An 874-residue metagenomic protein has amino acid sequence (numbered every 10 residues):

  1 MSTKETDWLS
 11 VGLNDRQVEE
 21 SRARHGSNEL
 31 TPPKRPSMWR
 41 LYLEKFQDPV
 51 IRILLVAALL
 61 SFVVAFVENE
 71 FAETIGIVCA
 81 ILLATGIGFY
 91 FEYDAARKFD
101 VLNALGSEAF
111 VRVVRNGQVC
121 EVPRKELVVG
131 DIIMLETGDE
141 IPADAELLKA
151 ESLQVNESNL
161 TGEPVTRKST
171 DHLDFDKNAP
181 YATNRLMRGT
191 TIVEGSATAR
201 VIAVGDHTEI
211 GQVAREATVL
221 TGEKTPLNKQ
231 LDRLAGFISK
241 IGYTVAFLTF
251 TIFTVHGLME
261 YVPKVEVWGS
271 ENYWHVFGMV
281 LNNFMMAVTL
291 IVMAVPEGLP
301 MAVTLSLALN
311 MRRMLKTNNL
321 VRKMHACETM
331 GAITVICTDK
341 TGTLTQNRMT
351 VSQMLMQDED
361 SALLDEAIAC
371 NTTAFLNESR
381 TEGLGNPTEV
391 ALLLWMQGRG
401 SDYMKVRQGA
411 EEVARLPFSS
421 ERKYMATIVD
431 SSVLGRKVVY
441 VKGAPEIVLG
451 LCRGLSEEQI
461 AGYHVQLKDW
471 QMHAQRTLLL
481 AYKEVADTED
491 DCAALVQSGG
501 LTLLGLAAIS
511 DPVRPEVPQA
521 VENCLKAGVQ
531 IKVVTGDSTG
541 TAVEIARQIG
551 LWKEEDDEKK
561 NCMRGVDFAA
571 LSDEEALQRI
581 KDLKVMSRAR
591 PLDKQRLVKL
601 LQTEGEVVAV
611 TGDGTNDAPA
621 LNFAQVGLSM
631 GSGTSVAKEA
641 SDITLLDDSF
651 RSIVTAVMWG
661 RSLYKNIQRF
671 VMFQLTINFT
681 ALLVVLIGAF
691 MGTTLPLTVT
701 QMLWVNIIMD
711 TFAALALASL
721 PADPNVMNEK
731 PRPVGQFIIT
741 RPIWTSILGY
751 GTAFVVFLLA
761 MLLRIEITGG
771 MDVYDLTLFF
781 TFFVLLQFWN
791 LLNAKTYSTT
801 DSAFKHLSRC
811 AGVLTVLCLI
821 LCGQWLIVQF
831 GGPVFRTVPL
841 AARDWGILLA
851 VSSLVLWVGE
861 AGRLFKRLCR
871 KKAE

Functional and structural regions predicted by a protein language model:
M1-K730, I738-I739, T752, F780 (+2 more regions): Conserved cytosolic headpiece of P-type ATPases
A689-T698, L762-D775: Helix-coil boundary and interhelical linker segments in multi-pass alpha-helical membrane proteins
P731-I747: Hydrophobic alpha-helical transmembrane segments and their immediately adjacent juxtamembrane loops
S746-M761, L785-L786: Alpha-helical transmembrane segments of multi-pass integral membrane proteins
V773-F783: A loop-to-helix transmembrane entry motif
